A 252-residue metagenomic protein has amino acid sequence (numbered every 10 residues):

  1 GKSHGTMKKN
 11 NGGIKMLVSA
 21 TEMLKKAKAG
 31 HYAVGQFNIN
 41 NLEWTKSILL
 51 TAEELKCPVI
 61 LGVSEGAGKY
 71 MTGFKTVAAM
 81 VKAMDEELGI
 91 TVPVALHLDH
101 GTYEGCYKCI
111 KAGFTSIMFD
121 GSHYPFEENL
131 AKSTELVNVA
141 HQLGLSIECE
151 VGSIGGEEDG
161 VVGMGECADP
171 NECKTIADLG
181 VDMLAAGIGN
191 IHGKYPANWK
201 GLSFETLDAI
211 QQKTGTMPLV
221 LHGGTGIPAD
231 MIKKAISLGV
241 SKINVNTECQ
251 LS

Functional and structural regions predicted by a protein language model:
G1-K15: Short, Lys/Arg-enriched N-terminal segments with co-localized hydrophobic residues within the first ~10-30 amino acids
G13-G35, K82: N-terminal amphipathic alpha-helix/helix-capping segment at the start of soluble metabolic enzymes
A20-L24, L42-A67, F74-T91, G101-G215 (+2 more regions): Alpha/beta enzyme core
Y32-N40, E65-K69: A short N-terminal beta->alpha junction/helix N-cap motif
I39, L96-T102, P218-A229: Glycine-rich beta-to-alpha transition loops that act as phosphate-gripper elements at the mouths of alpha/beta enzyme
I188, G223-T225, T247: Active-site proximal loops enriched in glycine and acidic residues that flank catalytic Cys/His/Asp and coordinate
I227-S252: C-terminal alpha-helical cap/extension of soluble enzyme domains
